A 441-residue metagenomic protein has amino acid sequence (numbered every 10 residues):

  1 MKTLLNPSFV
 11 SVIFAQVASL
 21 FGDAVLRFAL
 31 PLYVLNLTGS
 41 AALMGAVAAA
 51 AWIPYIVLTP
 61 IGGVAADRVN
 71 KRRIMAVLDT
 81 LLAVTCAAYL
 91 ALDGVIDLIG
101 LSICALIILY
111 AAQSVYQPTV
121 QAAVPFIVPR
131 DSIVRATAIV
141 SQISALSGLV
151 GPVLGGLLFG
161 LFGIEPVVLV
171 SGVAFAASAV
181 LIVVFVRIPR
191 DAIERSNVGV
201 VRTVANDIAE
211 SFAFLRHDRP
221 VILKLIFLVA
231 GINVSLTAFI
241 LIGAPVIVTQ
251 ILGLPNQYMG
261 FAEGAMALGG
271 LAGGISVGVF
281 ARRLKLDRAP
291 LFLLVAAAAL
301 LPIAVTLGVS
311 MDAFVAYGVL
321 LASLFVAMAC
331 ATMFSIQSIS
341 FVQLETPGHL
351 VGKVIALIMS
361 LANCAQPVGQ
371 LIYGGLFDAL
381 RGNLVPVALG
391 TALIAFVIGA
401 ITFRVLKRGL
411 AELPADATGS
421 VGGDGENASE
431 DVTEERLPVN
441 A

Functional and structural regions predicted by a protein language model:
M1-V10, I188-F227, G422-A428, E435: Juxtamembrane intracellular "pre-TM" segments in multi-pass secondary transporters
L5-I13, A41, I99-I103, D207 (+2 more regions): Primarily residues marking transmembrane-helix entry/exit sites
S11-R27, A51-V64, N70-L82, L101-G160 (+8 more regions): Substrate-agnostic recognition of the 12-TM MFS/MFS-like secondary transporter fold
L26-A29, Y33, T38-G45, A138 (+2 more regions): Small-residue hotspots at the loop-to-helix junctions and early N-terminal turns of transmembrane alpha-helices
F28-A29, F162-L169, A213-G274: A single, central transmembrane helix in multi-pass transporters
A29-T38, L90-V95, V150-G172, Q250-I251 (+1 more regions): Transmembrane alpha-helix termini and helix-breaking/packing motifs in multi-pass membrane transporters
V57, I61, I74, A88 (+3 more regions): C-terminal transmembrane bundle of multi-pass solute transporters/carriers
A122, F126, V168-G199, R283 (+1 more regions): Helix-loop junctions on the cytosolic side of multi-pass membrane transporters, especially the intracellular loop
